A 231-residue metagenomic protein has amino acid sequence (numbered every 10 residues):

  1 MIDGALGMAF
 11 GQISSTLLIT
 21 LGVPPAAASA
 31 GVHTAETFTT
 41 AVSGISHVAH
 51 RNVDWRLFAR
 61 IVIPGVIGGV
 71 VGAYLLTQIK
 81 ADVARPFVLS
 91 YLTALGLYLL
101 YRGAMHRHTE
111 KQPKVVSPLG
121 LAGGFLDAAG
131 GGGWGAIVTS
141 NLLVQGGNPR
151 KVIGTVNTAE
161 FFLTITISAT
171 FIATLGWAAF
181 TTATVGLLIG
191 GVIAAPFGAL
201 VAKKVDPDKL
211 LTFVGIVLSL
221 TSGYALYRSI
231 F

Functional and structural regions predicted by a protein language model:
M1-A5, A9-P25, S46-G130, I137-Q145 (+2 more regions): Juxtamembrane transmembrane-helix boundary motif
Q12, T20, A30-G44: Early transmembrane hairpin of solute transport permeases
S29-T37, I153-F161, L218: Transmembrane helix-bundle signature of multi-pass membrane transporters/permeases
T37-T40, T93-G96, F161-I165, S219-S222: Small-residue-rich packing faces within the transmembrane alpha-helices of Major Facilitator Superfamily
K151-T170, T182: Hydrophobic alpha-helical transmembrane segments of multi-pass integral membrane proteins, especially transporters
